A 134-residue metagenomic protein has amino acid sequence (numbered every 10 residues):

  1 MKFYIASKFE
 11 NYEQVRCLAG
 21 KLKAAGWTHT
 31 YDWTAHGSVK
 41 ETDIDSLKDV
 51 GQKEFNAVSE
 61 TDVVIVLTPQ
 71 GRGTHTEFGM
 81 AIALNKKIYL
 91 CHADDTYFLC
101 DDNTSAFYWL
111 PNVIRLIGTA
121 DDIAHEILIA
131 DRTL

Functional and structural regions predicted by a protein language model:
M1-L134: Conserved catalytic or regulatory cores that recognize and/or transform ribose-phosphate-containing ligands
